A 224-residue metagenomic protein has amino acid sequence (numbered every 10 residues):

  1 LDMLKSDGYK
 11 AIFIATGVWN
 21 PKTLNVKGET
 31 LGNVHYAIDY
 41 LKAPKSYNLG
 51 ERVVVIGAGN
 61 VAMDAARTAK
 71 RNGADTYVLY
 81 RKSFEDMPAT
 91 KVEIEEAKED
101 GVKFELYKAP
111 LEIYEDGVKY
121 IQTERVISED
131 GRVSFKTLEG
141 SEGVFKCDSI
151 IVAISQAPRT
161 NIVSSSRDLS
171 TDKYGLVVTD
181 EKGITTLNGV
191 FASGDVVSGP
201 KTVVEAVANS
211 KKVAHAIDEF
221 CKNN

Functional and structural regions predicted by a protein language model:
L1-K27, L111-K119, V126, S149-I151 (+1 more regions): Feature captures the FAD/FMN-dependent oxidoreductase FAD-binding
T30-G50, E129-P200: FAD-site-proximal beta/loop scaffold in flavoenzymes
H35, K103-E105, K119, F191: General small-molecule cofactor/ligand-binding pocket signal
N48-A74: Rossmann-like NAD(P)H-binding beta-loop-alpha module
A58, R81-S83, D195: Cofactor-binding loop segments of dinucleotide-utilizing enzymes, especially the Rossmann-like FAD- and NAD(P)+-binding
A66-E112: Rossmann-like dinucleotide-binding cores of NAD(P)H-dependent redox enzymes
S193-N223: A conserved FAD-binding loop/helix module that cradles the flavin
